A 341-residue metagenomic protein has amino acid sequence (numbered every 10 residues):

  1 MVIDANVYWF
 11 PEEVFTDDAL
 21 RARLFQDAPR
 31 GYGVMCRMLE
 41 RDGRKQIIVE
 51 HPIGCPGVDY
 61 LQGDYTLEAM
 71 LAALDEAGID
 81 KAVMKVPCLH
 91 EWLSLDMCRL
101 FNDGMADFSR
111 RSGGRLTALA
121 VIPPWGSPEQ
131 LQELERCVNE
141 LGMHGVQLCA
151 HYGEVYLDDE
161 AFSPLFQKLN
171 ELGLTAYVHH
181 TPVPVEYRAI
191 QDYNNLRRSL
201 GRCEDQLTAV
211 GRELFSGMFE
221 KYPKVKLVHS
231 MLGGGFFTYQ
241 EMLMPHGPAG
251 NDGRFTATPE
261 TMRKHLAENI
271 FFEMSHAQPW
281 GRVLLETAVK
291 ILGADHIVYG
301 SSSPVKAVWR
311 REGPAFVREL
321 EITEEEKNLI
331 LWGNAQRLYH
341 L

Functional and structural regions predicted by a protein language model:
M1-L341: Helix-coil boundary/capping segments in enzymes
